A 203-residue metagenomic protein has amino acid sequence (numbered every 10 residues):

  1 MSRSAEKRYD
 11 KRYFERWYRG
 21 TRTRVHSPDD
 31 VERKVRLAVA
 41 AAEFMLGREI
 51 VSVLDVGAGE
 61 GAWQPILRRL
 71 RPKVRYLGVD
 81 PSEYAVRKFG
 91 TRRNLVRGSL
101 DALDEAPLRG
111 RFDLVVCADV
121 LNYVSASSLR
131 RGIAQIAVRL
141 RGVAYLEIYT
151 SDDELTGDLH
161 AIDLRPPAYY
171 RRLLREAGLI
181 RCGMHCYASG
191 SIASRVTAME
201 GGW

Functional and structural regions predicted by a protein language model:
M1-L108, V124-W203: Class I (Rossmann-like) S-adenosyl-L-methionine-dependent methyltransferase catalytic domain, capturing the SAM-binding
V116: A conserved beta-strand element that flanks and buttresses the S-adenosyl-L-methionine
D119-Y123: Short catalytic micro-motifs in class I SAM-dependent methyltransferases
